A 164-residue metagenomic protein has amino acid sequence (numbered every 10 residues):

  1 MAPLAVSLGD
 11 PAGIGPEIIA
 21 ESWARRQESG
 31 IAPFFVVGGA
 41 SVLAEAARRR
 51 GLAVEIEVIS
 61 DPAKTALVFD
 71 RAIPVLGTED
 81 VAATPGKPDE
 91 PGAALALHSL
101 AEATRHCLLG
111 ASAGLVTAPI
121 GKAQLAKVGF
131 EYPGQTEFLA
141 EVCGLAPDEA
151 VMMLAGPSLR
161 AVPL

Functional and structural regions predicted by a protein language model:
M1-E137: Contiguous, glycine/small-aliphatic-enriched amphipathic segments in soluble metabolic enzymes
A140-A155: FAD-binding core/adjacent interface of flavoenzyme oxidoreductases
L154-P163: Ligand-binding beta-strand-loop-alpha-helix segment within the catalytic cores of soluble metabolic enzymes
